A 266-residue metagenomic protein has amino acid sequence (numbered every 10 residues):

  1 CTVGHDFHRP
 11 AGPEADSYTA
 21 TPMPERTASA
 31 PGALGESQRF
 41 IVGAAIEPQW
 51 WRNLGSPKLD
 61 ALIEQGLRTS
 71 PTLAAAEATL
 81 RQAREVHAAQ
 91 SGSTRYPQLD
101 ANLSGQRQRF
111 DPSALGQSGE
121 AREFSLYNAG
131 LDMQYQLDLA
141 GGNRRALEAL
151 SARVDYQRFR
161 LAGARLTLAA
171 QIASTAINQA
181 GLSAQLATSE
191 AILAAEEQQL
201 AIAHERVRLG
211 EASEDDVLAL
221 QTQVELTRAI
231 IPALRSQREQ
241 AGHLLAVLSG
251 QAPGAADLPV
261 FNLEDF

Functional and structural regions predicted by a protein language model:
C1-R68, Y127, S151, R235-F266: Terminal intrinsically disordered/low-complexity segments used for targeting and assembly
H5-D6, Q65-A74, R84-Q98, R109-D111 (+2 more regions): A glycine-/polar-enriched beta->alpha junction
W50, G55-L59, R95-L99, S125-A129 (+2 more regions): Envelope-exposed proteins and targeting segments
I63, N128-D132, A176, Q221: Membrane-embedded beta-strand positions in outer-membrane beta-barrel channels/transporters
A101-R107: Transmembrane beta-barrel strands of outer-membrane/channel proteins
S113-G119: Flexible, solvent-exposed loop segments that connect beta-strands
G119-S125: Replace "Gram-negative outer membrane beta-barrel proteins" with "bacterial and organellar outer membrane beta-barrel
N143, A152, F159-F266: Periplasmic alpha-helical coiled-coil/stalk elements that build and connect Gram-negative outer-membrane
